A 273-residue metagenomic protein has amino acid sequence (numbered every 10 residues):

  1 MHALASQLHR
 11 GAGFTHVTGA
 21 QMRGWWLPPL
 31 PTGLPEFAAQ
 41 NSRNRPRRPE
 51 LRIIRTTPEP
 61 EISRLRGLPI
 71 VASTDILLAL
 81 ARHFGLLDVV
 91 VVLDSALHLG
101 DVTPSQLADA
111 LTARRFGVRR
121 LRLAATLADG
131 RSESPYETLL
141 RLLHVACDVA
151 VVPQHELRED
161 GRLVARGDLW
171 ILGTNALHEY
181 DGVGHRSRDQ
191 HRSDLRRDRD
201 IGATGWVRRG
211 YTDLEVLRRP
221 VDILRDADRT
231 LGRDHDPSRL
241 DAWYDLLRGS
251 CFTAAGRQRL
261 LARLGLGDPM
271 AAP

Functional and structural regions predicted by a protein language model:
M1-G117, G232-P273: Short gly/ser-rich loop at a beta-strand->alpha-helix junction or flexible surface loop bordering the NTP-binding
L97-P273: Surface segments flanking catalytic/ligand-binding clefts of nucleic-acid enzymes
